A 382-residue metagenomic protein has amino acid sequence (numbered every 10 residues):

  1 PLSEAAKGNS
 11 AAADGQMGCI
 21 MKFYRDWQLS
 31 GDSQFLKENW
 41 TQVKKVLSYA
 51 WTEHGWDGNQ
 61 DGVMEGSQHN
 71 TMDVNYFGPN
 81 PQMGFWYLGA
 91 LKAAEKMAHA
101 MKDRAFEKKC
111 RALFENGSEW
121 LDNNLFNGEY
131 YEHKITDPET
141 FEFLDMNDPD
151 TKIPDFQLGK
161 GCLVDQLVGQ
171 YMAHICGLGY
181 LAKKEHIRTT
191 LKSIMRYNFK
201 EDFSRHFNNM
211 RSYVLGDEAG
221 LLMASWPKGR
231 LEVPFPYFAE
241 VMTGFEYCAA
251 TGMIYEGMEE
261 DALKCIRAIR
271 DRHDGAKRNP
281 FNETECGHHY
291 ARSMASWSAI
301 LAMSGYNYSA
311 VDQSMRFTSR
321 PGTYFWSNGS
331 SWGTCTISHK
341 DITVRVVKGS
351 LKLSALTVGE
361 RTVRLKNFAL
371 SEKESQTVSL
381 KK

Functional and structural regions predicted by a protein language model:
P1, K45-Y49, N116-N123, I194-S204 (+2 more regions): Short, mixed-charge aromatic SLiMs
P1-S10, G55-G78, D122-M242, D274-G275: Extended glycan-interaction surfaces of carbohydrate-active proteins
P1-S67, M72-M101, C110-F114, S118-L121 (+4 more regions): Aromatic-rich carbohydrate-recognition surfaces in CAZymes
F23, W27, C176-G179, M253-E256 (+1 more regions): Generic structural signal for hydrophobic core residues of well-folded globular domains
Y213-A219, F235, A239, E246-E374: Non-catalytic C-terminal accessory modules of carbohydrate-active enzymes
Q376-V378: Short Pro-Gly-centered flexible turn/kink motifs
